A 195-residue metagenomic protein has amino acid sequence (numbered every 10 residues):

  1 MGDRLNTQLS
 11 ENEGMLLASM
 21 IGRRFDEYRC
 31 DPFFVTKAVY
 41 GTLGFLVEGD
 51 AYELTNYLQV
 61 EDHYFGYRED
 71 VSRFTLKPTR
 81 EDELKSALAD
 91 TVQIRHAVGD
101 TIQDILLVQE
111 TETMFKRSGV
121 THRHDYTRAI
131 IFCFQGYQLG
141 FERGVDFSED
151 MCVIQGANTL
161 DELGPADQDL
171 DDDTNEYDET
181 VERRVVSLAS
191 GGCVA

Functional and structural regions predicted by a protein language model:
M1-A195: Surface-exposed, interaction-prone regions used to assemble/regulate multi-protein complexes
